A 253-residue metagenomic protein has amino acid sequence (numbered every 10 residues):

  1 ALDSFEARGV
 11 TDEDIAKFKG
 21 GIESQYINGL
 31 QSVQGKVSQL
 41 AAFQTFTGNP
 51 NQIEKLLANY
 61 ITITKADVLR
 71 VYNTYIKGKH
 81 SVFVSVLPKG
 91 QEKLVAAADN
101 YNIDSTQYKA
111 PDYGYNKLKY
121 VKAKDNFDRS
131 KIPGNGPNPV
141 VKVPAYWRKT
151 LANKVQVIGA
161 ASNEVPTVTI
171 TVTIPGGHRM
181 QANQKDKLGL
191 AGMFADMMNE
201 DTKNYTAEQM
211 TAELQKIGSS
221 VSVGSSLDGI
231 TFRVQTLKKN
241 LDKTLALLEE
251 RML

Functional and structural regions predicted by a protein language model:
A1-G29, K187, E200-T206, V234-L253: M16/insulysin-pitrilysin zinc metalloprotease superfamily fold
A1-S4, K36-V37, N49-N51, I63-A66 (+2 more regions): Extended non-catalytic domains of envelope/secretory-pathway proteins
L2-G29, Q34-L40, H80-E92, T211-K216: Acidic/histidine-enriched alpha-helical segments
I22, V68, K154: Hydrophobic, well-ordered secondary-structure elements that form the walls of internal hydrophobic environments
I27-Y60, E92, T244: Scaffold signal of the M16-like zinc-metallopeptidase fold and its non-catalytic homologs
K55-A58, L69-T74, A145-W147, V157-G159: Generic recognition of flexible, low-complexity loop/linker segments
V68, T74-F83: Extended, domain-scale alpha-helical bundle/helix-rich regions
V84-E213, I217-S220, S225, T231-T236 (+1 more regions): His/Glu-rich zincin catalytic helix
